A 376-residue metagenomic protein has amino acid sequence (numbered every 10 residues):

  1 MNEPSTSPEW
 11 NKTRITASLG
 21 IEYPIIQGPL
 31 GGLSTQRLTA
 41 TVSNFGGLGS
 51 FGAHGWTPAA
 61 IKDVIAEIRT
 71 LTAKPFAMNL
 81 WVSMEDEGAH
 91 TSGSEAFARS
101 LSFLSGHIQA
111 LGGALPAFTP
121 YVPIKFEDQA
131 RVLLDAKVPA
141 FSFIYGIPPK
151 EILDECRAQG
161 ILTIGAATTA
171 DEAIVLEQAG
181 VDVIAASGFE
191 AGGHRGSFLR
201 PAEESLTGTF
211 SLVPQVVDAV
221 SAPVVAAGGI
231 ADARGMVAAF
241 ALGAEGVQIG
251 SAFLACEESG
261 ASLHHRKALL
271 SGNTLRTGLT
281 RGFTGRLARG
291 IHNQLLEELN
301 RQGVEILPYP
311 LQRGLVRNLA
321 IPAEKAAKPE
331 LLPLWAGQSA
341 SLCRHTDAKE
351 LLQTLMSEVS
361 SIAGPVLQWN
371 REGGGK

Functional and structural regions predicted by a protein language model:
N2-A219, L355: Active-site entrance/lid segments in N-terminal catalytic domains of soluble metabolic enzymes
H194-L199, E203-V225, I230-K376: Conserved active-site-proximal phosphate/metal-binding subdomains
